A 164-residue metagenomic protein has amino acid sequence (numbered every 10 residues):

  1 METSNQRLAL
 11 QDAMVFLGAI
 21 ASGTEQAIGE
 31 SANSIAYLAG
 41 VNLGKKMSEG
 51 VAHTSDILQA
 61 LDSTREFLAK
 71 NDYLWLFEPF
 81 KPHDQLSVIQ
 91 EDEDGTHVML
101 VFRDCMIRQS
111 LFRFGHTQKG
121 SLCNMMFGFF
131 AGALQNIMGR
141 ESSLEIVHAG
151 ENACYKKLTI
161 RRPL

Functional and structural regions predicted by a protein language model:
M1-N124, E141-Y155, R161-L164: N-terminal accessory segment detector
C123, F130-A133: Mixed-charge, glycine-accented linear interaction segment located at domain edges/termini
